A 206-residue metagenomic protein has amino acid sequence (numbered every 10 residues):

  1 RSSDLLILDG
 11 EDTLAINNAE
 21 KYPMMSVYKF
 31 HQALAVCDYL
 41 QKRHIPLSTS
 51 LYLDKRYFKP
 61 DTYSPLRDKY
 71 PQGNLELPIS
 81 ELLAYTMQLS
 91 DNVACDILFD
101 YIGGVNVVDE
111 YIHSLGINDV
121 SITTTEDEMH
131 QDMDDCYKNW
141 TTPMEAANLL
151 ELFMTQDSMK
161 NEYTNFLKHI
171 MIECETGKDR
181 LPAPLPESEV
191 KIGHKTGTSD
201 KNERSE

Functional and structural regions predicted by a protein language model:
L8, L47-S64, I102-G103, I170: Acidic helix-start/capping segments at beta-turn-to-alpha-helix junctions
A15-N18, P78-L82, L89-C95, E126-D134: Flexible glycine/proline-enriched surface loops and loop-helix/loop-strand junctions
P23-L53, T86: Active-site SXXK
V27-H31, Y137-I172, R204-E206: Active-site-proximal alpha-helical segments within enzyme catalytic domains
F58-I97: Conserved catalytic neighborhood of penicillin-recognizing serine enzymes
L75, D96-S158: Mid-domain, small-residue-enriched loop/turn segments at the edges of structured enzyme/sensor domains
D179-E206: Short, Gly/Ser/Thr-enriched beta-strand-loop segments that form substrate-interacting elements of hydrolase/peptidase
